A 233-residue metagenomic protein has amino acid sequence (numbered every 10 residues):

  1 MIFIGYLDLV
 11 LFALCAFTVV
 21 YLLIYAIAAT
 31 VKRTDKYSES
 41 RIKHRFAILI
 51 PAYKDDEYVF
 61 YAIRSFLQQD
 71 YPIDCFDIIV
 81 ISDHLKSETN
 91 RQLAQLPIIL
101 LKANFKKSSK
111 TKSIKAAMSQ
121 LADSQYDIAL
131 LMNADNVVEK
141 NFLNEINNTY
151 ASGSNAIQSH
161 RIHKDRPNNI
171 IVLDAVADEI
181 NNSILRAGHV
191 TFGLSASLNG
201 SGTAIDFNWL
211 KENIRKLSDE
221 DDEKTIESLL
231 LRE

Functional and structural regions predicted by a protein language model:
M1-I42: N-terminal membrane-anchoring/stem segments of glycan-assembly enzymes
R45-A47, D77, I226: Cell-envelope/extracellular polymer assembly enzymes that use nucleotide-activated donors
F60, K86-A94, N141: Acidic helix N-cap motif at the loop->helix transition within catalytic regions of sugar-transfer enzymes
R64-C75: Short, acidic, metal-binding catalytic loop of nucleotide-sugar glycosyltransferases
I81-N90, F105-K107, V137: A conserved acidic beta->alpha catalytic loop
E88, N133-T149: Acidic donor-binding/catalytic loop of UDP-sugar-dependent glycosyltransferases, especially processive GT2
K102, K107-S113, E145-E220: Long helical/loop segments within the catalytic core of UDP-sugar-dependent glycosyltransferases, especially the large
K115-I128: Active-site nucleotide-sugar/metal-binding loop of Leloir-type enzymes
